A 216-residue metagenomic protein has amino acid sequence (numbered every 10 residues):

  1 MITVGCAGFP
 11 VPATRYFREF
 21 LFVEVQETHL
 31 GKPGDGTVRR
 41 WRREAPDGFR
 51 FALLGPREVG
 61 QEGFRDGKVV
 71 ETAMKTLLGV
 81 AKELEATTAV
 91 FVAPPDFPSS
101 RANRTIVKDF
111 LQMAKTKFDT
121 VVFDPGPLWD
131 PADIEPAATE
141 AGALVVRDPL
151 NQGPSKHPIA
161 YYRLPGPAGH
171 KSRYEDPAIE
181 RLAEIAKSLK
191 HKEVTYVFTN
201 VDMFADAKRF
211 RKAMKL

Functional and structural regions predicted by a protein language model:
M1-L216: Residues lining hydrophobic/aromatic ligand-binding pockets adjacent to catalytic sites
